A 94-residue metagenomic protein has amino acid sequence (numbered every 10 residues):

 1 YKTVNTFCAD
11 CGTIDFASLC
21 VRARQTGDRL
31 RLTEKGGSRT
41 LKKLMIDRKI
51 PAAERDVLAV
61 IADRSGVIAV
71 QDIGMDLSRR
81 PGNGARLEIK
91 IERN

Functional and structural regions predicted by a protein language model:
Y1-N94: Basic, glycine-rich polyanion-binding accessory segments appended to enzymes
